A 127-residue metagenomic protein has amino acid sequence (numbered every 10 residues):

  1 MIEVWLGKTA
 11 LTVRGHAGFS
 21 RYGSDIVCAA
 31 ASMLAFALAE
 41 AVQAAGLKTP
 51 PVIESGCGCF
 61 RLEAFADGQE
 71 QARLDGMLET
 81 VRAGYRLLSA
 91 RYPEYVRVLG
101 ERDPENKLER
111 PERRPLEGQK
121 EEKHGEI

Functional and structural regions predicted by a protein language model:
M1-I26, F36-I127: N-terminal intrinsically disordered, cationic/polar leader segments that include organellar targeting peptides
M33: Short, surface-exposed ligand-recognition loops at beta-strand->loop->(often short) alpha-helix junctions that present
